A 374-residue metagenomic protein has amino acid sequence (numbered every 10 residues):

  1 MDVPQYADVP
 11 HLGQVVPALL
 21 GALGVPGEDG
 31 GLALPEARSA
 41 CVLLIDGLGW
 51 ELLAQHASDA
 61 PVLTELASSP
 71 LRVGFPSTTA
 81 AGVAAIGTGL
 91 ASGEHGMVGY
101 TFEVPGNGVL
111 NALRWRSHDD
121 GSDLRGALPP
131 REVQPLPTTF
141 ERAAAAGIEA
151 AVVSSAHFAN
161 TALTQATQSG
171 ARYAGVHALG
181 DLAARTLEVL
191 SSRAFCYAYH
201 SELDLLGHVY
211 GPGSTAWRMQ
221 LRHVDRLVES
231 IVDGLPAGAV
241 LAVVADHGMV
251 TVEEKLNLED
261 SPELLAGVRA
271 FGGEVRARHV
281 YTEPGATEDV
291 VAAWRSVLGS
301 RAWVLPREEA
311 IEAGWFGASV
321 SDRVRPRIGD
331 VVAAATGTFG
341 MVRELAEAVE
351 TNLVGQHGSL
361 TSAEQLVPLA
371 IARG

Functional and structural regions predicted by a protein language model:
M1-G374: Feature captures the catalytic ectodomains and active-site-proximal regions of enzymes that hydrolyze or transfer
